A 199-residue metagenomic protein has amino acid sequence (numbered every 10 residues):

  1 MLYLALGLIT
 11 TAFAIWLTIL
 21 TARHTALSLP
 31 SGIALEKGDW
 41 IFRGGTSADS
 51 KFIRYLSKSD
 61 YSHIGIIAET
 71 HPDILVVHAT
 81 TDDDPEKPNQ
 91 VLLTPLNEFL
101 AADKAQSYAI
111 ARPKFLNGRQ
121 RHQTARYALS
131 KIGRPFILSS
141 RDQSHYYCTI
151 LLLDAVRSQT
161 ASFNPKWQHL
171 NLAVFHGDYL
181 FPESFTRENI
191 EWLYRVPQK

Functional and structural regions predicted by a protein language model:
Y3-T18: Hydrophobic membrane-insertion alpha-helices, especially the h-region of bacterial N-terminal signal peptides
L4, S139-K199: Activation targets extended, charge/polar-rich intrinsically disordered C-terminal tails
I19-A26: Short, structured beta-strand/loop micro-motifs enriched in basic residues and often containing a Trp
G38-D39: Loop/turn positions that initiate beta-strands
R43-R112, R134-Y146: Glycine-rich catalytic cores of cysteine/serine-nucleophile enzymes that process amide/ester linkages in cell-envelope
G44, Y127-P135, D154-S162: Structured segments of extracytoplasmic/periplasmic soluble domains in secreted or envelope-associated proteins
Q120-T124, A128, S144, C148-L151: Stable alpha-helical elements in mature extracytoplasmic
